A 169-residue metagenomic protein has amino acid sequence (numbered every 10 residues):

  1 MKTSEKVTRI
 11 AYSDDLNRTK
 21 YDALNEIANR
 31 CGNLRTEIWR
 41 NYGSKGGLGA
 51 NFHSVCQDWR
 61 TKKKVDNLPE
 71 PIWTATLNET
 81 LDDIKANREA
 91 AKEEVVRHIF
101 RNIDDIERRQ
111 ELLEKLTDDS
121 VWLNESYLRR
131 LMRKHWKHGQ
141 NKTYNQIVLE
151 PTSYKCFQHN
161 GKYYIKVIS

Functional and structural regions predicted by a protein language model:
M1-S169: Nucleic-acid substrate recognition interfaces
